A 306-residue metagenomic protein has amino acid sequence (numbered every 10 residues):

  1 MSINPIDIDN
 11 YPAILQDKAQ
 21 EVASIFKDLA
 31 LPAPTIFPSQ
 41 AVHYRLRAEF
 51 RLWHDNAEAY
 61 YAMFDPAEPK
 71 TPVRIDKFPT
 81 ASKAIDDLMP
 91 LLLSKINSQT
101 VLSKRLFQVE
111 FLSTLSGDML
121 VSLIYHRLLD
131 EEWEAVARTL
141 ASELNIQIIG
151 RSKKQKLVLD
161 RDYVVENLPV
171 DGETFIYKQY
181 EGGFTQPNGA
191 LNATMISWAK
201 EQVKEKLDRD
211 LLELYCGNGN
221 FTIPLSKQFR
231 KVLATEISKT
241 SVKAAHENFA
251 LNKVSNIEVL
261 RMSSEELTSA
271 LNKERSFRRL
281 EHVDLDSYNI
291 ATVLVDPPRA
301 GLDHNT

Functional and structural regions predicted by a protein language model:
S2-L106, L115: Extended interfacial segments that mediate partner engagement and assembly in macromolecular machines
L46, M119, R209: Nucleotide donor/acceptor-binding cores
R51-W53, L112, S122-H126: Short hydrophobic/aromatic beta-strand micro-patches that form the beta-sheet surface supporting nucleotide- or nucleic
A57, P69-T71, G117, D171-F175 (+1 more regions): Short acidic/polar mixed-charge low-complexity motifs
F64-E68, L123-R127, Y180-E181: Secondary-structure transition/turn motif
F78, V121-E131: A short interface-forming secondary-structure element
L128-T306: Rossmann-like S-adenosyl-L-methionine
